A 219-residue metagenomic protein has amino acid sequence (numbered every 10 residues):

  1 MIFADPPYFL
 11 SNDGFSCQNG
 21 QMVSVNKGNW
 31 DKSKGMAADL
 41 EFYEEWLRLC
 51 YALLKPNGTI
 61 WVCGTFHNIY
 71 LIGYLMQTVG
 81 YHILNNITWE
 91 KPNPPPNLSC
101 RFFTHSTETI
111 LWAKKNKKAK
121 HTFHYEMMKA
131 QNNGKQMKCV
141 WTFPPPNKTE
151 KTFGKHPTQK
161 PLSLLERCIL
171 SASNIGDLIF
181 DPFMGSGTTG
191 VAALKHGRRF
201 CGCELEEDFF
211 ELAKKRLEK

Functional and structural regions predicted by a protein language model:
M1-E211: Core catalytic lobe of class I
K214-K219: Short, conserved SAM-binding/catalytic segment of Class I S-adenosyl-L-methionine-dependent methyltransferases
